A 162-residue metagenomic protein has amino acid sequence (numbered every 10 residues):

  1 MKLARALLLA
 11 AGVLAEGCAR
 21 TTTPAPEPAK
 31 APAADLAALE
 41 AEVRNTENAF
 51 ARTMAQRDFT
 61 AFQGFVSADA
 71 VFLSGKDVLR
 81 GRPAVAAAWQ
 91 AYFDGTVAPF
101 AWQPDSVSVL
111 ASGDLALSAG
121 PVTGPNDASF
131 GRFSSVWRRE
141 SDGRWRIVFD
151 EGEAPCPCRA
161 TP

Functional and structural regions predicted by a protein language model:
M1-A4: Positively charged n-region of N-terminal signal peptides that target proteins for export
A6-E16: Bacterial N-terminal signal peptides
C18-G64, V71-P162: A beta-strand edge to alpha-helix "cap/lid" segment located at domain peripheries
